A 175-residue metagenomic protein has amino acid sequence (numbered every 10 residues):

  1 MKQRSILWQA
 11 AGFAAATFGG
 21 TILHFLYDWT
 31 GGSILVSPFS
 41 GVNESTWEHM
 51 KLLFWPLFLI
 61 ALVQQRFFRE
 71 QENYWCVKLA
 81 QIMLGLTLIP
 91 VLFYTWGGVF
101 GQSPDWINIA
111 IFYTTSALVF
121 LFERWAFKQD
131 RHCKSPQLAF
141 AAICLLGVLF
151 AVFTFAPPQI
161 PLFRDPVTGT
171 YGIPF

Functional and structural regions predicted by a protein language model:
M1-G12: N-terminal membrane topogenic signal
A15-G32, A151-P157: Alpha-helical transmembrane segments of multi-pass membrane proteins
G20, H24, I60-A61, V77-G97: Small-polar-interrupted transmembrane alpha-helices in polytopic inner-membrane proteins
P38-K51, Y171-F175: Short aromatic-rich membrane-water interface segments that cap or initiate transmembrane helices in multi-pass membrane
K51-Q64, Y113-R124: Hydrophobic cores of alpha-helical transmembrane segments in multi-pass inner/ER membrane proteins, independent
Q71, T95-W106: Membrane-interface helix caps and helix-loop-helix hairpins in membrane proteins
G85-I89, N108-R124, L145-V148: Hydrophobic alpha-helical membrane segments
F127-F175: Terminal transmembrane helical module of multi-pass membrane proteins
